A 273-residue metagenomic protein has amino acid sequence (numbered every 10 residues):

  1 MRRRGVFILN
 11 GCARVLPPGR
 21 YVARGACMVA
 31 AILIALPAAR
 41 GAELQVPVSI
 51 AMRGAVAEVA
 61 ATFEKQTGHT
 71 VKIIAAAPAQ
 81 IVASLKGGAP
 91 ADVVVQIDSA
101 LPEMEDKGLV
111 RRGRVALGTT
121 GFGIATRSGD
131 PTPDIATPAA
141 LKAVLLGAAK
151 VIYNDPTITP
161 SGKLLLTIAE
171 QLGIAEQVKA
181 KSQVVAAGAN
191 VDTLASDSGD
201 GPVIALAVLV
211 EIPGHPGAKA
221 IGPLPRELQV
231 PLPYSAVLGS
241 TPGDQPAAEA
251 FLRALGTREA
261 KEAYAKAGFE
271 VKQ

Functional and structural regions predicted by a protein language model:
M1-Y21: N-terminal secretory signal peptides that target proteins for export/translocation
G11-A13, A35, G162: Intrinsically disordered, low-complexity repeat segments enriched in small/polar residues
R24-A35: Bacterial N-terminal signal peptides
P37-G41: Sec/Tat signal peptide C-region and signal peptidase I cleavage site
A42-A79, A83-A89, D98-G108, R112-T120 (+1 more regions): Exported/periplasmic ABC-transporter solute-binding proteins
D92: Receiver (REC) domain switch/active-site residues of two-component response regulators
